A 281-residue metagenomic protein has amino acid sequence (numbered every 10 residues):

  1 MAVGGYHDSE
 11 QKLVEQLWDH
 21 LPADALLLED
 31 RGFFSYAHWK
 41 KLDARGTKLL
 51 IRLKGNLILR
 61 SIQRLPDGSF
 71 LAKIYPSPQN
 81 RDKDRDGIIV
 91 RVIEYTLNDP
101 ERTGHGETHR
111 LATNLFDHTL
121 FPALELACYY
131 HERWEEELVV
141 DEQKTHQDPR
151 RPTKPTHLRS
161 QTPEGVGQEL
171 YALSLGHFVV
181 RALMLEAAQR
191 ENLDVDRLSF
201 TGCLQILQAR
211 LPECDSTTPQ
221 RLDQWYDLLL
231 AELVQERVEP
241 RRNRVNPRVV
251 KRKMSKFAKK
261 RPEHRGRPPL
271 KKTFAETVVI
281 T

Functional and structural regions predicted by a protein language model:
M1-T281: Single, function-defining residue in the core of a domain
